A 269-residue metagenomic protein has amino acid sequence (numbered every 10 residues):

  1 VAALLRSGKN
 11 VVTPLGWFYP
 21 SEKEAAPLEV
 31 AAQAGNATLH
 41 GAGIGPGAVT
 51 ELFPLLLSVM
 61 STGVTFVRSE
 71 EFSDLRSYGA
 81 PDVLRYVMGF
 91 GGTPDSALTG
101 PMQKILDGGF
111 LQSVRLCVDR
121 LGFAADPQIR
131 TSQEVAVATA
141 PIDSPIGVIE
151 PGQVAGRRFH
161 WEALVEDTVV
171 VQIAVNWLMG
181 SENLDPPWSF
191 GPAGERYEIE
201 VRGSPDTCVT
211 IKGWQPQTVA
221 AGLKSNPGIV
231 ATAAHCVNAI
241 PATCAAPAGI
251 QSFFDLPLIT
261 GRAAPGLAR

Functional and structural regions predicted by a protein language model:
A2, R6-N10, L15-T38: Rossmann-fold NAD(P)-binding glycine/threonine-rich loop
T13, L39-A42, R68-S69: General beta-strand structural signal in soluble alpha/beta enzymes
W17-E22, G43-T50, D74: Gly/Ser/Thr-rich loops at beta-strand to alpha-helix junctions that form or flank small-molecule/cofactor-binding
K23, P27, G47-A48, K104-Q112 (+3 more regions): Conserved active-site and cofactor/substrate-binding residues in soluble primary-metabolism enzymes
A48-M60: Alpha-helical support elements that line or immediately flank enzyme active sites and cofactor-binding pockets
S58-I199, N226: Active-site-lining helix/loop region of Rossmann-like oxidoreductase modules
E182, S189-R269: C-terminal helical cap and adjacent loop that interface with cofactors, partners, or active-site loops
